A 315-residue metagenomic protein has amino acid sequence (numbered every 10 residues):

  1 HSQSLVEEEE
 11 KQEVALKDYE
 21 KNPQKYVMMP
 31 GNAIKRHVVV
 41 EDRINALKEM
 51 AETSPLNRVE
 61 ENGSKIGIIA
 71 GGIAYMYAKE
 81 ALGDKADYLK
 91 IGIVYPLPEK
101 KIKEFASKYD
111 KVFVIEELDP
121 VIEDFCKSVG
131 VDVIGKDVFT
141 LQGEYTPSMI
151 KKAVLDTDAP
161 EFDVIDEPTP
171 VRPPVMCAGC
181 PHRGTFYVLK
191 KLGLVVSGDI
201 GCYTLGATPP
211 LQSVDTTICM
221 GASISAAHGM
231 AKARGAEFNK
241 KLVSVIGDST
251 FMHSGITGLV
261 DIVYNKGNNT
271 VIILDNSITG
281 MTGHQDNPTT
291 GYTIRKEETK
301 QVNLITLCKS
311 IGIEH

Functional and structural regions predicted by a protein language model:
H1-M176, P181-T185, K191-L194, G198: Flexible, low-complexity linker and terminal segments
S2-E8, M76-K79, I122-D124, T185-V188 (+5 more regions): Short helix/loop capping segments that flank catalytic or ligand/cofactor-binding pockets
G72, G198-C202, I273-N276: Short, small-residue-rich loop/turn micro-motifs
Y95-P96, P120-I122, F139-G143, Y203-L205 (+2 more regions): Short gly/pro/ser/thr-enriched loop/turn and capping motifs at secondary-structure boundaries
G193-P209: Acidic-glycine-rich active-site phosphate/pyrophosphate-binding loop
A207-H315: Thiamine diphosphate
